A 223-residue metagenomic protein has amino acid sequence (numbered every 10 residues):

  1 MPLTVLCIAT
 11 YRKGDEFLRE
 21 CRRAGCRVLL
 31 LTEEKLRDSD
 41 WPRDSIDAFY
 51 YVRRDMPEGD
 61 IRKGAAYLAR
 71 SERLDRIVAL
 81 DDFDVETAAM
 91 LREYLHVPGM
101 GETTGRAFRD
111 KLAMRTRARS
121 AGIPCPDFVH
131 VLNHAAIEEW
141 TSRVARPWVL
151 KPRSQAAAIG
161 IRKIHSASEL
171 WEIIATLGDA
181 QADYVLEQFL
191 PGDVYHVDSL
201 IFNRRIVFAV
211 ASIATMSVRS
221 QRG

Functional and structural regions predicted by a protein language model:
M1-T104, R109, A135: ATP-binding N-terminal substructure of ATP-dependent carboxylate-amine bond-forming enzymes
V28-L29, C125-P126, Y184: Hydrophobic anchor at the start of a short beta-strand that flanks the dinucleotide cofactor-binding loop
F49, F128, Y184-L186: Generic structural signal for residues in well-ordered beta-strands
Y67-L74, S142-V144, G178-A180: Glycine-rich phosphate-binding loop signature in dinucleotide/nucleotide-binding domains
E93-G160, A167: A conserved helix-loop-beta module that forms one wall/lid of the active-site cleft in ATP-utilizing catalytic domains
E169-I173: Short amphipathic alpha-helices within nucleic acid-binding modules
L177-D183, F189-G223: Phosphate-binding core of ATP-grasp and ATP-grasp-like enzymes
